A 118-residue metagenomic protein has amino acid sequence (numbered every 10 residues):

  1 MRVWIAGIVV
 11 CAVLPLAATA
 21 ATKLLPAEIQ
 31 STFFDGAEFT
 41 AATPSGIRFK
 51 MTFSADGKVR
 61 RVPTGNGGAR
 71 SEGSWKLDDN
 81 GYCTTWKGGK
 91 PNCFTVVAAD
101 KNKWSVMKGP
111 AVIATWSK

Functional and structural regions predicted by a protein language model:
M1-W4: Positively charged n-region of N-terminal signal peptides that target proteins for export
A6-P15: Bacterial N-terminal signal peptides
L16-E72, K76-K118: Lipid interaction determinants
